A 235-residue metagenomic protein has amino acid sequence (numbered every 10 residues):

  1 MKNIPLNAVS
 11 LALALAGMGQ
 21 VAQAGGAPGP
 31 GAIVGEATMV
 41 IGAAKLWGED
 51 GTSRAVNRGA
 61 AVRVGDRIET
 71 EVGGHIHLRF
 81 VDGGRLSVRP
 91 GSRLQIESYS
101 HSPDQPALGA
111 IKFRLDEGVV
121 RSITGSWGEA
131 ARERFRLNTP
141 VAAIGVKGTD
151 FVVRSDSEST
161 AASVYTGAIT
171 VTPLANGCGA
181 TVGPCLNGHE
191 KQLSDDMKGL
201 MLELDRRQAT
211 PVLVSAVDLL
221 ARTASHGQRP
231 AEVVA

Functional and structural regions predicted by a protein language model:
K2-A32, R54-N57, V81, R89 (+4 more regions): C-terminal interaction modules
V21-E69, H75-H77, G83-R85, S102: N-terminal domain-start segments of secreted/luminal proteins
I33, G59, D116-E117, E133: Short, flexible segments with low predicted structural confidence
E36-M39, A43-K45, R67-E69, H75-R79 (+8 more regions): Soluble periplasmic/extracytoplasmic beta-strand elements of cell-envelope proteins
D116-V119, I123, P184, V234-A235: Glycine- and small hydrophobic-rich membrane-insertion segments that are intrinsically disordered in solution
